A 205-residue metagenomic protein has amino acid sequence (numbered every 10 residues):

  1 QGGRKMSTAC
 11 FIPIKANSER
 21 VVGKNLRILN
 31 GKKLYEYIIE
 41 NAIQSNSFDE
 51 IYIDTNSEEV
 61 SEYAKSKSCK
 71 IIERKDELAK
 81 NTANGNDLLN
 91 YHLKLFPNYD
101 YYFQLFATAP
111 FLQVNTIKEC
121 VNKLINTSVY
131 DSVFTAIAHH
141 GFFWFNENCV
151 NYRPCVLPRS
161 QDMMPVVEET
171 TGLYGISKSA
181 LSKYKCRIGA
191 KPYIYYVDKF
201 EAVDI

Functional and structural regions predicted by a protein language model:
Q1-K5: Short, Lys/Arg-enriched N-terminal segments with co-localized hydrophobic residues within the first ~10-30 amino acids
M6-V22: N-terminal nucleotide-binding beta1-loop-alpha1 segment
L34-E50: A short, N-terminal amphipathic alpha-helix
F48, N98-Y99, V129-Y130: Short, high-confidence coil segments that cap the C-terminus of an alpha-helix and link into the following beta-strand
I51-T55, T135-A136: Short internal beta-strands
Y52, E58-F103, L112-E119: Short phosphate-binding loop-to-helix
D87-L88, P110-D198: Conserved core of the sugar-phosphate nucleotidyltransferase
L105-A107: Active-site acidic Asp-centered loop
